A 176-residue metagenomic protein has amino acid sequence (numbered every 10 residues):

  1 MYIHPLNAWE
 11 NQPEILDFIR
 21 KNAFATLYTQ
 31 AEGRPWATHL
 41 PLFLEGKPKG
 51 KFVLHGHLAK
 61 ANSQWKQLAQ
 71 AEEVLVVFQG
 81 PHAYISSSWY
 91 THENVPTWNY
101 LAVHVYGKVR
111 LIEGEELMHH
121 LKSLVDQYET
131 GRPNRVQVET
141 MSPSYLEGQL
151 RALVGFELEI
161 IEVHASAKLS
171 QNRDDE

Functional and structural regions predicted by a protein language model:
M1-E176: Binding-site signature for planar aromatic cofactors or substrates
